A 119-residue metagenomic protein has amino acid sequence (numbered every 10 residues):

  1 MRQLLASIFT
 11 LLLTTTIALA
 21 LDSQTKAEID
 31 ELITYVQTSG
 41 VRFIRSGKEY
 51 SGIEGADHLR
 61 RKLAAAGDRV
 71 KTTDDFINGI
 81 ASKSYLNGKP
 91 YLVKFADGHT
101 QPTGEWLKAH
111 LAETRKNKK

Functional and structural regions predicted by a protein language model:
M1-L4: Positively charged n-region of N-terminal signal peptides that target proteins for export
A6-T10: Sec-dependent N-terminal signal peptides
L13-A18: N-terminal signal peptide c-region/cleavage motif recognized by signal peptidases
A20-A65: N-terminal secretory signal peptides
G47-K119: Compact alpha-helical subdomains of small soluble proteins
